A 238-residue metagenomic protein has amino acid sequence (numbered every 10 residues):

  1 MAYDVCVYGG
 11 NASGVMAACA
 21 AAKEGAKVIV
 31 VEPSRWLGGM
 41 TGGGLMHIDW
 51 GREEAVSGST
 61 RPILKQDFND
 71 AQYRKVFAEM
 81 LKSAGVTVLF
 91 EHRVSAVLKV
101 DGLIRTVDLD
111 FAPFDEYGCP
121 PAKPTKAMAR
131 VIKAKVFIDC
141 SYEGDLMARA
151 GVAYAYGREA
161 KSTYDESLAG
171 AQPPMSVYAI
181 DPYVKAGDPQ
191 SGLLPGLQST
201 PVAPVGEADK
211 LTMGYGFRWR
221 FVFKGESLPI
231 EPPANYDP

Functional and structural regions predicted by a protein language model:
M1-S13: Beta1/beta-strand and adjacent pyrophosphate-binding region of the FAD-binding site in flavoprotein oxidoreductases
C6-Y8, I29-E32, G39-T41, H47 (+5 more regions): Structural recognition of the beta-strand scaffold that forms the well-ordered cores of secreted hydrolase catalytic
G10, K23-E24, K210-T212: Short, surface-exposed loop/turn motifs at beta-strand boundaries within globular domains
G10-N11, Q66, A127-R130: Alpha-helix N-cap/helix-initiation motif
N11-S13, R35-L37, H47-I48, S95-A96 (+3 more regions): Solvent-exposed loop/turn segments at secondary-structure junctions within structured extracellular/periplasmic domains
S13, A17-A22: Small-residue (primarily alanine) positions within well-ordered alpha-helices, especially packing/interaction faces
A20, A26-K27, V31-L103, A134 (+2 more regions): Conserved N-terminal/central alpha/beta ligand/cofactor-binding core
L103-T106, F111-V136, C140-P238: Flavin (FAD/FMN)-binding glycine-rich loop and adjacent Rossmann-like elements that form
